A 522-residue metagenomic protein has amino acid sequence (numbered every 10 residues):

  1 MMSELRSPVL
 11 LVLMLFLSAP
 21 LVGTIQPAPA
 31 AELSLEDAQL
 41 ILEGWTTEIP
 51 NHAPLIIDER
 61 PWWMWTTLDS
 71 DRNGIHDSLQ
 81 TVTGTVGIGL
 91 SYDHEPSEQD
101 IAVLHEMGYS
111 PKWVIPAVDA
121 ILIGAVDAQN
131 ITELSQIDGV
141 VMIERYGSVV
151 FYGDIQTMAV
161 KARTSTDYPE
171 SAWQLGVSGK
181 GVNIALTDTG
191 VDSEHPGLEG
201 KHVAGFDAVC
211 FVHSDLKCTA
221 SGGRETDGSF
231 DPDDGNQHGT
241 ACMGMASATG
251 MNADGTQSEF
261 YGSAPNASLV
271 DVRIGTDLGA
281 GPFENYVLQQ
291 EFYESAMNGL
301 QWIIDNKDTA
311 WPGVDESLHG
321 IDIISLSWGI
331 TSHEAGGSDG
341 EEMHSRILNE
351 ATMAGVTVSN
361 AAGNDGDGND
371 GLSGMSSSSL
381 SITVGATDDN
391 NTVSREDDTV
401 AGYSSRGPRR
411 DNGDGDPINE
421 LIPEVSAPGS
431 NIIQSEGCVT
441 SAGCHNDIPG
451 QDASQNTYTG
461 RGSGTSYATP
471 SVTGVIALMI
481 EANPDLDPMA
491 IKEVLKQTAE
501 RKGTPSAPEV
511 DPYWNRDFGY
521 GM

Functional and structural regions predicted by a protein language model:
M1-L10: Bacterial N-terminal signal peptides that target proteins for export
S7, M14-L175: Autoinhibitory N-terminal propeptides
A31-L33, S171-E294, E316-D322, M353 (+6 more regions): Subtilisin-like serine protease catalytic core
W62-T81, T166-E170, V209-D233, A280-Q290 (+5 more regions): Surface-exposed intrinsically disordered loops and tails
L90-H94, G124-V126, Y146-G147, L186-G190 (+11 more regions): Active-site-proximal beta-strand/loop segments in catalytic clefts of secreted hydrolases
M243-A246, V272-T276, G371-G374, P428-R516: Hydrolase catalytic cores
T249, I274-L380, A386-N391, R410-E420 (+1 more regions): Substrate-binding/access-modulating region of protease and related hydrolase catalytic domains
R516-M522: Catalytic cores of secreted or luminal carbohydrate-active enzymes
